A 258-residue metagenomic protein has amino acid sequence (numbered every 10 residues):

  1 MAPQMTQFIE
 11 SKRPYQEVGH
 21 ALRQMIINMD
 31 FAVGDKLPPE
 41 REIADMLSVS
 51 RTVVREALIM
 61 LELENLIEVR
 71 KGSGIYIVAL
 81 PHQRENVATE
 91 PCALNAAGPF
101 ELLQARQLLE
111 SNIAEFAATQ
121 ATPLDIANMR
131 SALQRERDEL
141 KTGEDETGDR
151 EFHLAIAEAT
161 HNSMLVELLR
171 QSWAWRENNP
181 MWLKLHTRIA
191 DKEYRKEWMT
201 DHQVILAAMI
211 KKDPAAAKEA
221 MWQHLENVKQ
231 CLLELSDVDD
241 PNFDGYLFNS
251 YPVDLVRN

Functional and structural regions predicted by a protein language model:
M1-E115, T119, V253-N258: Short linear motifs at protein or domain termini
A2-Q4, A215-N258: C-terminal effector-binding regulatory domain of bacterial HTH transcription factors
P14-Y15, E193-M199: Short, 15-30-residue, compositionally biased linear elements with alpha-helical propensity or flexible coil
E90-C92, L185-E193, N242: Short helix-coil transition/hinge motifs at the ends and kinks of transmembrane helices, capturing the brief
L102, K141, E193-Y194: Short coil/turn linker motifs that delimit alpha-helical repeat modules in TPR/alpha-solenoid proteins
A105-L183, M199-H202, A207, A216-Q230 (+1 more regions): Conserved amphipathic alpha-helical segments that form helical-bundle/coiled-coil interaction surfaces
I210-K211: Well-ordered alpha/beta subsegment
